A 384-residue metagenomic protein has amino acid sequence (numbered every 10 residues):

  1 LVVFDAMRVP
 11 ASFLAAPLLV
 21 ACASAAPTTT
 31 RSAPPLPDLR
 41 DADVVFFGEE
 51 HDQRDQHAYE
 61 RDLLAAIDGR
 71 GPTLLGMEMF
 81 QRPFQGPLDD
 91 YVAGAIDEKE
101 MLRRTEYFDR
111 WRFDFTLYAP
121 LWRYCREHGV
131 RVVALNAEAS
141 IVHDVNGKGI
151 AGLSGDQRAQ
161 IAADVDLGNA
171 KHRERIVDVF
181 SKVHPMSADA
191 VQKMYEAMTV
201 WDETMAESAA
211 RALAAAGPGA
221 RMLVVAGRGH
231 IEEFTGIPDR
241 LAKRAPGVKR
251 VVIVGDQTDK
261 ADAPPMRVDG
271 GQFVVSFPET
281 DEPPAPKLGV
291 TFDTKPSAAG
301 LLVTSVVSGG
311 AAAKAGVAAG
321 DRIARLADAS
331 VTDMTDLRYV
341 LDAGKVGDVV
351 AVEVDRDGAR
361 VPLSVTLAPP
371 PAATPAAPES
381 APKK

Functional and structural regions predicted by a protein language model:
A11-A21: Bacterial N-terminal signal peptides
A21-D43: N- or domain-start disorder-to-order transition segments that initiate the globular core
L36-G69: Zymogen propeptides
R70, L74, G86-G217: A substrate-binding/cap region within the structured catalytic cores of diverse enzymes
E233-V275: Extended hydrophobic/aromatic segments used for targeting, binding, or gating
P264-S308, A343, S364-K384: PDZ/PDZ-like peptide-tail recognition elements
A312-M334: Conserved PDZ fold ligand-binding element
A318, A324, Y339-A381: PDZ-domain C-terminal substructure recognizer with occasional recognition of PDZ-binding tails
